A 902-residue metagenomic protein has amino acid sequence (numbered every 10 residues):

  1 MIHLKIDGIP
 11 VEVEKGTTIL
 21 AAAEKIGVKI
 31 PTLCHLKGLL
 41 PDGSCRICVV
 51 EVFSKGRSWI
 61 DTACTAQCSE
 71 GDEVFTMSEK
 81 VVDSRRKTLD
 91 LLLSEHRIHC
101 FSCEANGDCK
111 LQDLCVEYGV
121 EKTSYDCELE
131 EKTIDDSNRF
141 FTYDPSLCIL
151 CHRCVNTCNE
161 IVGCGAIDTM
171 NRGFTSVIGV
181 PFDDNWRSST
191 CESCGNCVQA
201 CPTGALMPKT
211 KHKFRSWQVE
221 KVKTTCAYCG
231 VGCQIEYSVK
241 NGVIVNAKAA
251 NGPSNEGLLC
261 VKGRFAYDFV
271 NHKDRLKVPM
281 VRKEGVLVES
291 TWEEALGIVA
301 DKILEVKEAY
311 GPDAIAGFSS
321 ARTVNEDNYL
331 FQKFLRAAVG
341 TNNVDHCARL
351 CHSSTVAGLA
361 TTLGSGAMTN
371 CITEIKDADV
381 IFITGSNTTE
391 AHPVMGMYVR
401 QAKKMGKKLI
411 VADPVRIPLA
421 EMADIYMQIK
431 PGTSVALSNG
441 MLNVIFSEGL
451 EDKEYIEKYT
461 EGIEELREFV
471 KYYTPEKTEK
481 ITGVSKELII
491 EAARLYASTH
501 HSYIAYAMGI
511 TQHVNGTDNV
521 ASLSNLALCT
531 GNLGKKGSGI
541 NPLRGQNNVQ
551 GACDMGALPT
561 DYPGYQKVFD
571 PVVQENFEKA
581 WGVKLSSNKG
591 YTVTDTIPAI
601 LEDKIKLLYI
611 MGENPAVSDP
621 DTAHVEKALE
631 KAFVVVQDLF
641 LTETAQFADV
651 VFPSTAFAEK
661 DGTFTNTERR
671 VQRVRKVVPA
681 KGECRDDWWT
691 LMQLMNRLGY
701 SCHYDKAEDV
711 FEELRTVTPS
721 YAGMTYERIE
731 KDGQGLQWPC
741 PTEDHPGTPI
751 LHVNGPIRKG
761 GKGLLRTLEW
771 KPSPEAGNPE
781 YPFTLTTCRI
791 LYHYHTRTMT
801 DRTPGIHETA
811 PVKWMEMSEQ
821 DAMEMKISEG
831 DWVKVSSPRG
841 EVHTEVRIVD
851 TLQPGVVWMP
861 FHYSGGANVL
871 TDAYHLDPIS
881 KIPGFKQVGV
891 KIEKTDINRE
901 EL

Functional and structural regions predicted by a protein language model:
M1-T18, E24, S54-R57, G71-H96 (+7 more regions): N-terminal export/assembly segments and adjacent metallocofactor-ligating motifs of anaerobic energy-metabolism
K5, E70-T76, D183, E421-I429 (+4 more regions): Short beta-alpha connecting loops at secondary-structure transitions that line or flank enzyme active sites
F53-S54, W59-I60, V415-P418, L639-R675: Flexible glycine/proline-rich, aromatic-decorated loop/lid segments
I98-C127, K283-V286, L450-K486, P563-E575 (+6 more regions): N-terminal leader/propeptide and maturation segments of large enzyme subunits in energy/redox metabolism and hydrolases
I381, A402, L409, Y426-Q428 (+4 more regions): Short, well-ordered beta-strand core segments
A497-P598, L698, D744, G755-G760 (+1 more regions): A glycine-rich, hydrophobic/aromatic-adjacent loop/helix-cap motif
L543, Q550-P559, N576, A707-G805: Long, low-complexity segments enriched in small/aliphatic residues
A680-T742, T803-E816, Q820-L902: Long, contiguous, secondary-structure-rich segments that constitute the structural scaffold of globular domains
